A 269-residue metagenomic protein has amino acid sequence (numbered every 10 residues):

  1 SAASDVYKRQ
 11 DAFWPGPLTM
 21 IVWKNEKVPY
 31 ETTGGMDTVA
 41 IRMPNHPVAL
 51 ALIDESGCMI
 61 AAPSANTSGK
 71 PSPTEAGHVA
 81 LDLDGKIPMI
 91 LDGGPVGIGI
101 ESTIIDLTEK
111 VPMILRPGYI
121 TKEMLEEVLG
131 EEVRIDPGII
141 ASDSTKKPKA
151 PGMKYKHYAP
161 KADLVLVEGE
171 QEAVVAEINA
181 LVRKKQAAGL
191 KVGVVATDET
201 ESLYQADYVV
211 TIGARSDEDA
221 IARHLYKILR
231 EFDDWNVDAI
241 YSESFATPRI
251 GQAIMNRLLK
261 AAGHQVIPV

Functional and structural regions predicted by a protein language model:
S1-V269: Active-site-adjacent structural elements in enzyme catalytic cores
